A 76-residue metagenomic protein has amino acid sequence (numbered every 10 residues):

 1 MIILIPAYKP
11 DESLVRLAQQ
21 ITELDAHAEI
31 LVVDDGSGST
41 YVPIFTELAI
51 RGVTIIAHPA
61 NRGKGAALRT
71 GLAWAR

Functional and structural regions predicted by a protein language model:
M1-I2, E29: Cell-envelope/extracellular polymer assembly enzymes that use nucleotide-activated donors
I5-A7, D34: Short beta-strand/turn micro-motifs composed of small residues that flank or help shape donor/cofactor-binding pockets
K9-L24: Short, well-formed alpha-helical segments that are part of the catalytic scaffolds of diverse glycosyltransferases
P10-S13, S37, K64: Donor nucleotide-sugar binding loop of glycosyltransferases
L14-V15, Y41-P43, A67: Short glycine-/acidic-enriched loop or helix-start segments at secondary-structure transitions that form or flank
V15-Q19, E29, R69, A73: Amphipathic, non-transmembrane alpha-helical secondary structure
D34-V42: A conserved acidic beta->alpha catalytic loop
F45-W74: Conserved donor nucleotide-binding strand/loop of the catalytic core
